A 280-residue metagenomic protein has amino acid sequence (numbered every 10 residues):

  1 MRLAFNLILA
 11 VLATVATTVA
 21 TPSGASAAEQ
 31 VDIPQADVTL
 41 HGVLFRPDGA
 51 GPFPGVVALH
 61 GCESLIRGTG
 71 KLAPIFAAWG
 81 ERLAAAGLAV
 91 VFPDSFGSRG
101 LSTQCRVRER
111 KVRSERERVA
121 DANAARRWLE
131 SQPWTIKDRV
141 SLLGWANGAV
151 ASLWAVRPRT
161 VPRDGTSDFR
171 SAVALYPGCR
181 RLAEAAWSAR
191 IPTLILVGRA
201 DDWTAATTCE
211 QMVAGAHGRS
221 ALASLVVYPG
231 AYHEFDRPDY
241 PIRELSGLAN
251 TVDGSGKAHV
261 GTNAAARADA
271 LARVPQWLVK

Functional and structural regions predicted by a protein language model:
A25-G51: N-terminal cap/lid segment of alpha/beta-hydrolase-fold proteins
G51-F53, G61-S102, R181, D202-A206: Short substrate-entry loop that stabilizes the transition state in hydrolases
K111-P133, W154: Alpha/beta-hydrolase active-site loop
W134-A146: Alpha/beta-hydrolase fold nucleophile elbow
A149-R163: Short glycine-enriched nucleophile-adjacent loop and the immediately C-terminal alpha-helix near the catalytic center
A189, I195-V197: Short beta-strand/loop motif that positions the catalytic acidic residue of the alpha/beta-hydrolase fold
A205-G215, Y240: Short alpha-helix in the alpha/beta-hydrolase fold that links the catalytic acid
L222-K280: C-terminal catalytic histidine-bearing segment of alpha/beta-hydrolase fold enzymes
